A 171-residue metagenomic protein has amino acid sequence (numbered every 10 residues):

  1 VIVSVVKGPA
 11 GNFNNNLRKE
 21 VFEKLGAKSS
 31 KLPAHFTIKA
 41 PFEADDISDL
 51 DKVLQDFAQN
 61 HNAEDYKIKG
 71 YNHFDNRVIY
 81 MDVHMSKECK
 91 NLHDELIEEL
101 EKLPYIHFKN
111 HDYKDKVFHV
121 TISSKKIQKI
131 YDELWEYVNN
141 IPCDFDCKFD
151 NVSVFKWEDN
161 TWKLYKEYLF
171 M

Functional and structural regions predicted by a protein language model:
V1-D65, V83-F145, K163-M171: Basic, often amphipathic N-terminal segments
N72-H73: Long, low-complexity, Ser/Thr/Gly/Pro-rich intrinsically disordered segments that act as flexible linkers and assembly
N151: An N-terminal low-complexity regulatory-tail signal and nearby short nucleic-acid-interaction modules
V154-W157: Short, exposed beta-strand-loop hairpins at the edges of beta-sheets in extracellular/periplasmic proteins
